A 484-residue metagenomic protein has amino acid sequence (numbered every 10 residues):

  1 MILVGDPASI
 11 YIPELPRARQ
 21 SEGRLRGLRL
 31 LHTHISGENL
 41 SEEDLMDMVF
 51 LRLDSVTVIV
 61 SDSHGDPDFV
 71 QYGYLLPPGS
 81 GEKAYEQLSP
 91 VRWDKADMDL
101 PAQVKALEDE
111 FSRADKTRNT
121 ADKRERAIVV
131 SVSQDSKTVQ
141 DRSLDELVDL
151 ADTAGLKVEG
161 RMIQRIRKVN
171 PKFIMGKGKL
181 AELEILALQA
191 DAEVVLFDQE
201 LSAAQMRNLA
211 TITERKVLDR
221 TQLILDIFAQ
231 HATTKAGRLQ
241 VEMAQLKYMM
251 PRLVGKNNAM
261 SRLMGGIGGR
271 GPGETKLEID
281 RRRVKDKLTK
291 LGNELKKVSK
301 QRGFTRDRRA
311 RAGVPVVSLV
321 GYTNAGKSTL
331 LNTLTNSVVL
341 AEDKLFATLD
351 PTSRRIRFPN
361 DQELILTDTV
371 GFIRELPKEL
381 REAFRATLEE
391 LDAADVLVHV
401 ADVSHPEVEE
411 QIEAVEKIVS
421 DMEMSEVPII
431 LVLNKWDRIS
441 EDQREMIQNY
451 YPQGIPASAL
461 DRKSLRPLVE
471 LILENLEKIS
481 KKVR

Functional and structural regions predicted by a protein language model:
M1-P77, I267-K378: Conserved G1/Walker A P-loop phosphate-binding module
M1-R220: N-terminal accessory targeting/assembly segments
T33-I35, S61-D62, S131-D135, M162-K168 (+10 more regions): G-domain G4 guanine-recognition motif of GTPases
D44-D47, H64, R142-G155, E184-Q189 (+3 more regions): Conserved C-terminal guanine-recognition region of P-loop GTPase G domains, centered on the G4
L147, V195, L246, V284 (+7 more regions): Residue-level signature of catalytic and energy-coupling elements of molecular machines, predominantly ATP/GTP-dependent
I212-P272, S425-I430, W436-R484: Canonical P-loop GTPase G-domain recognition
Q240-M243, K247-M250, V254-N257, E278 (+4 more regions): Alpha-helical coiled-coil heptad-repeat register
L345, L380-A383, Q411: Helical "lid/switch" subdomain of P-loop NTPase nucleotide-binding domains
